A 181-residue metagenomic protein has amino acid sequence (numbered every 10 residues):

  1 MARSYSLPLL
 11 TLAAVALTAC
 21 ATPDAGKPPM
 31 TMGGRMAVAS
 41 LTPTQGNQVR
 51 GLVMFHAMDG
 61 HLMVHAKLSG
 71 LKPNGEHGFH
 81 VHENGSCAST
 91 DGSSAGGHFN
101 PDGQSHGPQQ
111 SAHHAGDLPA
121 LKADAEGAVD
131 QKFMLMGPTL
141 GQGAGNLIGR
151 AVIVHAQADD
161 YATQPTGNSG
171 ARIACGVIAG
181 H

Functional and structural regions predicted by a protein language model:
M1-L9: Bacterial N-terminal signal peptides that target proteins for export
P8-T18: Bacterial N-terminal signal peptides
T18-E76, V81-H181: N-terminal leader/targeting pre-sequences
